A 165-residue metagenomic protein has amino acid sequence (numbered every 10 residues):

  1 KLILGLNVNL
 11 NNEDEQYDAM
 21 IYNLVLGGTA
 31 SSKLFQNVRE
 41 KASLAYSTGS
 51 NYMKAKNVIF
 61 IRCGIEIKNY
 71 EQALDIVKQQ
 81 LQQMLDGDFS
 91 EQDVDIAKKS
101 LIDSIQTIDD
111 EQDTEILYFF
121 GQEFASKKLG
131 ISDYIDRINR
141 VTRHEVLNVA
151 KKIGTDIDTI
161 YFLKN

Functional and structural regions predicted by a protein language model:
K1-F60, G64-N165: Mature, solvent-exposed C-terminal subdomains and processed small-chain segments of exported/organellar
